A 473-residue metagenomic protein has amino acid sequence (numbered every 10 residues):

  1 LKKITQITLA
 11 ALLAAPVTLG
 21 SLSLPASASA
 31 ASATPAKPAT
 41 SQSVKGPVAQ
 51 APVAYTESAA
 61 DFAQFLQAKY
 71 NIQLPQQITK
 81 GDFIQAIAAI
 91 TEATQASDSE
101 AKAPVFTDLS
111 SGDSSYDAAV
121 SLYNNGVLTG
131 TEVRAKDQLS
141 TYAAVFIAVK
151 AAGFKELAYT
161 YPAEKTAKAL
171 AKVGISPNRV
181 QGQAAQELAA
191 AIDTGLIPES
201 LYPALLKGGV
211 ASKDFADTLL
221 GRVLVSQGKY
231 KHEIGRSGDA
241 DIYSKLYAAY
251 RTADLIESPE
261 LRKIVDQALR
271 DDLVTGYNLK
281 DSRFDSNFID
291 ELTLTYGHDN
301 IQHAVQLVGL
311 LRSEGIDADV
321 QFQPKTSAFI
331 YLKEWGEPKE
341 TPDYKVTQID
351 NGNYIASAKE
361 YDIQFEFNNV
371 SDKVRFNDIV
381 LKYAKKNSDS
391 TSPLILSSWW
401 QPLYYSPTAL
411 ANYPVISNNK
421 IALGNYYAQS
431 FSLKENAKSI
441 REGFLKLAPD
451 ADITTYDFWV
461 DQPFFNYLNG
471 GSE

Functional and structural regions predicted by a protein language model:
L1-S27: Sec-dependent N-terminal signal peptides of Gram-positive bacterial secreted proteins and lipoproteins
T5, V305, L468-S472: Intrinsically disordered, low-complexity serine/proline/glycine/threonine-rich regulatory regions
T18-L19, V44, D350: Intrinsically disordered, low-complexity segments enriched in small/polar residues
L24-F329, E334-E337, I421-N436, I440-L447 (+2 more regions): N-terminal propeptides
N300, L311, G315, W335-A411: Ser/Thr/Asn(+Pro)-rich, low-complexity disordered segments
I355-K359, F365-F367, Y456, D461 (+1 more regions): Short Pro-Gly-centered beta-turn/loop motif in secreted/extracellular proteins
I379, P393-I416, A422-F431, N436 (+1 more regions): Long C-terminal appendages of very large multidomain proteins
